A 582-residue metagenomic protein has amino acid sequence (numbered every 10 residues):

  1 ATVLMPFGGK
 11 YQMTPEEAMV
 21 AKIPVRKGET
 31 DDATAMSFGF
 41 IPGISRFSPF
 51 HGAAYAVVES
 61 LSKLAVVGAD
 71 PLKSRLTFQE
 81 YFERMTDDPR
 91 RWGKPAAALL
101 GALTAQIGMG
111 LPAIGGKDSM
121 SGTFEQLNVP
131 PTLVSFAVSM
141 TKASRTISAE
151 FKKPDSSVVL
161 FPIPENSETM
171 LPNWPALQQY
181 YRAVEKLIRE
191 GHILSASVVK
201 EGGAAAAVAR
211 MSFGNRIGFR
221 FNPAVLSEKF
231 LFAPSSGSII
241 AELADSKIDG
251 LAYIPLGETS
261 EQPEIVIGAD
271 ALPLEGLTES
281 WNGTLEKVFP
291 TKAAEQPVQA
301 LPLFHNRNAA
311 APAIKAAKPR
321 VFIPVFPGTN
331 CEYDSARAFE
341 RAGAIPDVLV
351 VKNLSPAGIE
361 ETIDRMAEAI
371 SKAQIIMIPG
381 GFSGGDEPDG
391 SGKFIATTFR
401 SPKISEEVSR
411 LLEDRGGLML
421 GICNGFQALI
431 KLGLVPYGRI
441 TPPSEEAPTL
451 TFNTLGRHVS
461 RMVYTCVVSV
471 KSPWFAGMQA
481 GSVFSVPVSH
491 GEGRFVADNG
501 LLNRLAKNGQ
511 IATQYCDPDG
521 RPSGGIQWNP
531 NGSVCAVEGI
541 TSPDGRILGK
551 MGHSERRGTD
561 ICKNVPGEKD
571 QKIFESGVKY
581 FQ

Functional and structural regions predicted by a protein language model:
A1-T30, S37-S45, R90-A97, P112-S235 (+3 more regions): Intein/HINT protein-splicing elements and their conserved insertion hotspots or analogous self-processing inserts
F7-K10, M19-P24, V66-V67, L103 (+10 more regions): A generic local secondary-structure boundary/capping motif
T14-E29, A56-A69, A102, Q106 (+3 more regions): Structured alpha-helical segments in the cores of large, soluble enzyme domains
K22, A35-S37, L76, I114-G116 (+12 more regions): General beta-strand structural signal in soluble alpha/beta enzymes
K27-S37, A69-L76, S156-V158, I375-I376 (+1 more regions): Short coil-to-beta-strand
R46-D118, G122: A glycine-rich phosphate/pyrophosphate-binding beta-strand-loop-alpha-helix module
L256, E361, M366-E368, S409-R410 (+1 more regions): Amide-donor transfer/coupling interface in amidating biosynthetic enzymes
G268-I422, F426-Y437, P442, T451-V459 (+4 more regions): N-terminal beta1-alpha1 cap of cysteine-dependent amidohydrolase-like domains
